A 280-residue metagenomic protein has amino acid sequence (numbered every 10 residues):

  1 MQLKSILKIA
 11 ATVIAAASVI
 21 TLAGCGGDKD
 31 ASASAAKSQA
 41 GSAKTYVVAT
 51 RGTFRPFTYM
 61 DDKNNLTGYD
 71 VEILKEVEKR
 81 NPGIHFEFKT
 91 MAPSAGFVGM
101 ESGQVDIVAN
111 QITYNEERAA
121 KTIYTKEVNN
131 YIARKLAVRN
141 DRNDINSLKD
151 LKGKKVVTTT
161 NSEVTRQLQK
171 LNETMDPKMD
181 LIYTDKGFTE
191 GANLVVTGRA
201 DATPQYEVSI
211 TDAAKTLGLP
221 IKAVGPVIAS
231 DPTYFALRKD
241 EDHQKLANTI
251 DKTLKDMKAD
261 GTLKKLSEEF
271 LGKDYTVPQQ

Functional and structural regions predicted by a protein language model:
I20-G24: C-terminal motif of bacterial Sec signal peptides marking the signal peptidase cleavage site
G26, V71-N81, R142, K149 (+4 more regions): Extended ligand-binding regions for polar small-molecule ligands
A35-Q111: Extracytoplasmic small-molecule ligand-binding "clamshell" domains of the periplasmic binding protein/Venus flytrap
G52, N130-V138, K215-K252, L271-Q280: Periplasmic-binding protein-like
M60, L74-G83, V164-D185, A214-G218: Ligand-binding cleft/hinge of the Venus flytrap
F86-V98, N143, L181-L194, D231: Short helix-initiation/N-cap motifs at beta->coil->alpha
F88-K149: Acidic, polar ligand-binding/catalytic clefts
I112-K121, Q167-N172, L194-T197, D201-S230: A ligand-binding cleft/hinge motif common to bilobed small-molecule-binding domains
